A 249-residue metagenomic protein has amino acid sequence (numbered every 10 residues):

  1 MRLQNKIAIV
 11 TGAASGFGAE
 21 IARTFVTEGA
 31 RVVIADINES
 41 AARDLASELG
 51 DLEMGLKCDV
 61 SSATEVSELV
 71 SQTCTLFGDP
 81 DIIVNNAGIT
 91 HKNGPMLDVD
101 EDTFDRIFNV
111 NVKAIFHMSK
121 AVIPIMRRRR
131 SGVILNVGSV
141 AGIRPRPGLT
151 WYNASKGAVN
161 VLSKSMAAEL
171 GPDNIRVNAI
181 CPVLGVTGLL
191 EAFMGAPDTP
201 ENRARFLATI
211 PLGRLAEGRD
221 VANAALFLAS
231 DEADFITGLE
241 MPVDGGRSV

Functional and structural regions predicted by a protein language model:
L3-V33: Canonical Rossmann dinucleotide-binding motif of NAD(H)/NADP(H)-dependent dehydrogenases/reductases, specifically
D79, G171, R176, I236-G238: Short, small/polar-rich loop/turn modules that mediate ligand/substrate recognition or access, typified
T90-N93, R144, L226, T237-V249: Short C-terminal tail/terminal secondary-structure segment of NAD(P)H-dependent dehydrogenase/reductase domains
G94-M96, D100-D105, F206: Substrate-binding pocket helix/loop in short-chain dehydrogenase/reductase
S119, S155, S163: Active-site helix of classical SDR
P124, A168-P172, D234: Alpha-helical segment proximal to the catalytic Tyr-Lys
S139: Residue(s) in the substrate-gating loop at a strand-loop-helix junction that position the organic substrate next
